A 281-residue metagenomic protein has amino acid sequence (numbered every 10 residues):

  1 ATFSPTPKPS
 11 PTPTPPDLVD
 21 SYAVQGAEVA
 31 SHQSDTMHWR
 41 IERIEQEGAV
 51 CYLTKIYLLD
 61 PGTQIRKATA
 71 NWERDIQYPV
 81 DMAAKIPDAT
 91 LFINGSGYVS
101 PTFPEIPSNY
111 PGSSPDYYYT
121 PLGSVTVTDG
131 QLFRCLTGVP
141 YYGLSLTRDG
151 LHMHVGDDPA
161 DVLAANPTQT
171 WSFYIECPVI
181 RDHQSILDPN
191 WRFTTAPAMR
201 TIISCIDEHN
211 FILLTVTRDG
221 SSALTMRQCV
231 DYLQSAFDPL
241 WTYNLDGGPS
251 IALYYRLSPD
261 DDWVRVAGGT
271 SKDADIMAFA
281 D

Functional and structural regions predicted by a protein language model:
T2-T14: Extracellular mucin-like PTS domains
P11-T137, G143: Zymogen propeptides
Q46-C51, D149-G150, C205-I212: Beta-strand-turn-beta hairpins that frame and shape the catalytic cleft of phosphate-ester-processing enzymes
T69-R74, D157-V162, T215-S221: Short, solvent-exposed aromatic-acidic interface loops
D75-Q77, V162-Q169, S222-V230: A short, polar/proline- and glycine-enriched secondary-structure boundary/capping micro-motif
F92-G95, T242-D246: Active-site neighborhood of phospho(di)ester-bond hydrolases with catalytic His/Asp-centered motifs
P101-R192: Active-site-adjacent helix-turn-beta-strand microarchitecture at beta-sheet edges that either contains or buttresses
F103-L136, D188-Y243, S250-D281: Conserved, well-ordered active-site substructure
